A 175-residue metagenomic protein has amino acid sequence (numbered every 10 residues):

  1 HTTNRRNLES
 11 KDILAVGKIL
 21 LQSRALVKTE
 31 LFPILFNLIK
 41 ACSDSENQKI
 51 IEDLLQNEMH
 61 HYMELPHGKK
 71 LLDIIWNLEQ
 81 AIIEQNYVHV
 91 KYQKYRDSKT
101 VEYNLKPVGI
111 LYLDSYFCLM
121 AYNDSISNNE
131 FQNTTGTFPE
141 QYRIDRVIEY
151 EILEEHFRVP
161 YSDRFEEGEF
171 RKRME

Functional and structural regions predicted by a protein language model:
R5-Q93: Bulky hydrophobic/aromatic content
R24-V27, R96-T100, R173-M174: Short helix-to-loop capping/linker segments positioned immediately adjacent to catalytic or ligand/cofactor-binding
L72, K94, Y103-L105, E167-F170: Short acidic (Asp/Glu) patches
Q80-N128, F138-E140: Loop-centered beta-sheet repeat module
M120-E175: Surface-exposed, charged, gly/pro-rich loop-and-adjacent secondary-structure segments at domain edges
